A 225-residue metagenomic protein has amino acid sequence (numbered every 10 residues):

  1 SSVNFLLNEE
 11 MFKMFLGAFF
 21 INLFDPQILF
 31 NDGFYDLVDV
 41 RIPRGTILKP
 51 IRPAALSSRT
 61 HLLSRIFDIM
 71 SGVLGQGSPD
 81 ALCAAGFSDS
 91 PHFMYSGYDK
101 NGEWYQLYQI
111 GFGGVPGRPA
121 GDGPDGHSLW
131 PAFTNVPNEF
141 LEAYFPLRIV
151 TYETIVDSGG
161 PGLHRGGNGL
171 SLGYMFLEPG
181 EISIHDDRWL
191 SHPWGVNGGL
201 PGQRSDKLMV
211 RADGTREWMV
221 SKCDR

Functional and structural regions predicted by a protein language model:
S1-R225: Glycine/proline-enriched, intrinsically flexible loops and inter-domain linkers
